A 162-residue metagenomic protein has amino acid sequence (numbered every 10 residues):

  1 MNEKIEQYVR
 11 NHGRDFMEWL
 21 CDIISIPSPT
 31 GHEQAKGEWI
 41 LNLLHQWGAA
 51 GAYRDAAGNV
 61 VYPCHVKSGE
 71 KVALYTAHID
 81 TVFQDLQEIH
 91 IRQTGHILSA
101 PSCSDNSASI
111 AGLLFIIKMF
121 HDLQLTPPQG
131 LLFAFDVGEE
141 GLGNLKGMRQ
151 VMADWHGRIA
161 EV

Functional and structural regions predicted by a protein language model:
N2-P101, M119-D122: Acidic/His- and Gly-rich active-site-bordering loop/insert found across diverse amide/peptide-bond hydrolases
S102, N106-V162: Acidic/histidine-rich catalytic neighborhood of metal-dependent amide-processing enzymes
